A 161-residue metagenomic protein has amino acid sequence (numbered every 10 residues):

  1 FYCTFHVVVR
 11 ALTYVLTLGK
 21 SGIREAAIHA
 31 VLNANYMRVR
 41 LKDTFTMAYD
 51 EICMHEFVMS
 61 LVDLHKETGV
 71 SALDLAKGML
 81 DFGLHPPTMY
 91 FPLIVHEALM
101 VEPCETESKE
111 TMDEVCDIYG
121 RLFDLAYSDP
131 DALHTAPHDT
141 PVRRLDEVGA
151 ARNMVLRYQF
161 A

Functional and structural regions predicted by a protein language model:
F1-R10: PLP-dependent aminotransferase class I/II
V15-A161: Non-catalytic terminal extensions of PLP-dependent enzymes
